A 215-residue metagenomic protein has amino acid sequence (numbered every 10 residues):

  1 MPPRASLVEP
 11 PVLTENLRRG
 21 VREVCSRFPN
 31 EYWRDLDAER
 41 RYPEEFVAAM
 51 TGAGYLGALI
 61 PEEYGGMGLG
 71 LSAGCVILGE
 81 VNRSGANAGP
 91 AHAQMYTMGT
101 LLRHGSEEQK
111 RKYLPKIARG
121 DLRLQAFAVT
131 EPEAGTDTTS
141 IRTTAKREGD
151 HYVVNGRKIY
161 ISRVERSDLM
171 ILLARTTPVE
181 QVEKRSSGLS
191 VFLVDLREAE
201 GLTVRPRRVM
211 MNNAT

Functional and structural regions predicted by a protein language model:
M1-A91, K112, K116: Amphipathic, small/basic residue-rich leader segments at the start of a protein or domain
C25, G54, P61, I77 (+6 more regions): Buried hydrophobic positions in well-ordered alpha/beta secondary-structure cores of metabolic enzymes
G89-E108, G135: N-terminal glycine-rich flavin-associated loop
G120-V129, L173: A short, Trp-centered hydrophobic/proline-enriched beta-strand micro-motif
A134-T136, I159-V164, N213: Glycine-rich phosphate/pyrophosphate-binding beta-alpha loops
D137-N155: Cytochrome P450 C-terminal beta-domain/meander region
S140-R142, E200-T215: Flexible, small-/acidic-enriched active-site or ligand-binding loops
H151, N155-R205: A short core secondary-structure module
